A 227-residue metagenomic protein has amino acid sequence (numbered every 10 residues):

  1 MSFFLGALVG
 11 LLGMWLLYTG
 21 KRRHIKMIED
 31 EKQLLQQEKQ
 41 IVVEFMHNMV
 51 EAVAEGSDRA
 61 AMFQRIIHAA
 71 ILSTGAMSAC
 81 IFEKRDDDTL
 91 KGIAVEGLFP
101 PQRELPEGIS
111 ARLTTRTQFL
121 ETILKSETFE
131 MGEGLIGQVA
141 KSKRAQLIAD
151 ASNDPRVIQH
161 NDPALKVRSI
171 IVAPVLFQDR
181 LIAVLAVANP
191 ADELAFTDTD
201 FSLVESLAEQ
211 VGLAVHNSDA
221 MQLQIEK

Functional and structural regions predicted by a protein language model:
F3-E55, A60, N217-K227: Signal-transmission linkers at sensory-effector interfaces
F45-V53, D58-F82, L135: Amphipathic alpha-helical coiled-coil segments that mediate homodimerization and allosteric signal transmission
I81-E127, N153: GAF sensory/regulatory domain recognition with acknowledged cross-activation on helical regulatory dimers
K91, E121, G132-G137, K141-S169: Signal-transducing coupling segments at domain and membrane junctions
R168-L176: A short, aliphatic-rich beta-strand micro-motif
L185-L194: Short beta-strand-to-loop transition segments that serve as allosteric relay/switch motifs in sensory/regulatory domains
F201, E205-G212: Allosteric cytosolic regulatory segments
